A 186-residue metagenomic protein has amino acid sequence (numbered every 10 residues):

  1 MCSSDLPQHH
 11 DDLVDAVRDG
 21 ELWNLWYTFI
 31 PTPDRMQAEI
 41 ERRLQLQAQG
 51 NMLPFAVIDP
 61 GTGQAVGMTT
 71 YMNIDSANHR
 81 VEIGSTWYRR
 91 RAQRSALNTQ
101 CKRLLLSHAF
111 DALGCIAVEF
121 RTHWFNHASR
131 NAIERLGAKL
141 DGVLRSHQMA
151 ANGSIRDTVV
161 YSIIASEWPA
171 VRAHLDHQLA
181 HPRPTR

Functional and structural regions predicted by a protein language model:
V17, E21-H79, T86: A conserved beta-strand-loop-helix scaffold within acyl/acetyltransferase catalytic domains
I58, G84-A96: A short, internal acetyl-CoA/4′-phosphopantetheine-binding micro-motif in the GNAT/acyltransferase core
I74-G84, Q93, G114-I116: A conserved beta-turn-beta hairpin within the catalytic core of GNAT-like acetyltransferases that forms part
R94-H108, N131: Conserved acetyl-CoA-binding loop-helix of GNAT-fold acetyltransferases
D111-R121: Conserved GNAT acetyl-CoA-binding A-motif
R121, K139-S154: Conserved catalytic-core motifs of GNAT/GCN5-like acyltransferases
N126-G142: Conserved active-site alpha-helix within GNAT-family acetyltransferase domains
